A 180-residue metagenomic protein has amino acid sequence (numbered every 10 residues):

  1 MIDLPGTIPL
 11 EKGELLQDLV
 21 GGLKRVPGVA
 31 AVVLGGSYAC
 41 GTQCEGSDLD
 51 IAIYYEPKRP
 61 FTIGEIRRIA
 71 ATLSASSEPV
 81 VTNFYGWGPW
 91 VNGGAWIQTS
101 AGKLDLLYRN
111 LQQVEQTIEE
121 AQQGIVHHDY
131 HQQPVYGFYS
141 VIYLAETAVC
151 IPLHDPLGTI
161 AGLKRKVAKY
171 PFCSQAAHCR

Functional and structural regions predicted by a protein language model:
M1-L34: Helical scaffold of the NTase/Pol beta-like nucleotidyltransferase catalytic core
M1-L4, I8, A71-R180: Conserved NTP/Mg2+-binding pocket subregion across the NTase superfamily
L10-Q17, G64-R67, A161: Generic alpha-helical secondary structure signal
D18-G21, G35-G41, N92-G94: Short secondary-structure capping/turn segments at boundaries of alpha-helices and beta-strands
K24-V26, Q43, P89, Q98: A generic structural signal for short, solvent-exposed coil/turn residues that cap or connect secondary-structure
A30, L34, A52, W87: Ligand-binding pocket scaffold of soluble enzyme catalytic domains
A31, Q43-E45, W96: Residue-level marker of motif borders
G36-T72, A101-L107: Catalytic metal-binding acidic patch
